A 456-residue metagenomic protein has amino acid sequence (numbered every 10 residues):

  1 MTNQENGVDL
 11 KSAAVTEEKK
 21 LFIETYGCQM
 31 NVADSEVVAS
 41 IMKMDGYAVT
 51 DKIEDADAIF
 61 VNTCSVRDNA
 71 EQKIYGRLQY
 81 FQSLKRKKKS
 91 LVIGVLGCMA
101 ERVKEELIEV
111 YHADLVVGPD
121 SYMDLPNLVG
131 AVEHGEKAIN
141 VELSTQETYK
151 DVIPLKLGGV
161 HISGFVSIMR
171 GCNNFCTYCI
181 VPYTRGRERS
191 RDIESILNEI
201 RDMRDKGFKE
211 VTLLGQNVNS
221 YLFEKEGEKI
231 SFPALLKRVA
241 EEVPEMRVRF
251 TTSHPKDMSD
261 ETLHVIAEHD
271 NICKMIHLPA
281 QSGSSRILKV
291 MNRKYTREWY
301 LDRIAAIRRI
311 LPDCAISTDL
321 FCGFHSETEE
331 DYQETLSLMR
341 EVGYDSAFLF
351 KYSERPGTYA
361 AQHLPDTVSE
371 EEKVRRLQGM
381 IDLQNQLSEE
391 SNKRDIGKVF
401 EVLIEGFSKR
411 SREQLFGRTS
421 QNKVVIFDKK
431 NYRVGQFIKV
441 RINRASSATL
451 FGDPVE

Functional and structural regions predicted by a protein language model:
M1-Y221, S231, E261, I276 (+6 more regions): Proteins enriched for Cys/Gly/acidic motifs involved in redox and nucleic-acid/cofactor modification
K20, V92, A138, E210 (+5 more regions): Residues at or immediately flanking beta-strands
G158-I162, C172-N174, I272, S282 (+5 more regions): Short flexible coil/turn linkers enriched for glycine and charged/polar residues that connect secondary-structure
F175, C179-G186, R247-K256, S282-N292 (+3 more regions): Conserved strand-turn element in the central/C-terminal portion of the radical SAM core barrel that lines
C176, I196, L213, F250 (+7 more regions): Conserved, mostly hydrophobic/aromatic
E226-A240, D260-K274, E327-Y344, E370-R375 (+1 more regions): Short, electropositive alpha-helical surface patch
P233-A234, R238-R247, S259-T318: Radical SAM/AdoMet-radical enzyme domain recognition
A360-E456: Terminal RNA-binding accessory module
